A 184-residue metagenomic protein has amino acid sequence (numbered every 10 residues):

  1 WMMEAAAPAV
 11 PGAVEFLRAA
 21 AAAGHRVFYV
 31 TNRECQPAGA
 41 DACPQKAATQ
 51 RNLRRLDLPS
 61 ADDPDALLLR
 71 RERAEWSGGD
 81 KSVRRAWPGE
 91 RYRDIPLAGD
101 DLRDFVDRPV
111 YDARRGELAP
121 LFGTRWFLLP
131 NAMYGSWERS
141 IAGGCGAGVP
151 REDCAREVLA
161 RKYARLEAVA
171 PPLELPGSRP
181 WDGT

Functional and structural regions predicted by a protein language model:
W1-F28, C35-A47: Short, acidic loop-to-helix structural element flanking the phosphoryl-transfer center in phosphate-processing enzymes
V27-Y29, P96-L97: Short hydrophobic alpha-helical runs that function as membrane-insertion/retention elements
F28-T31, L68-L69: Short catalytic-loop micro-motif centered on adjacent basic/acidic residues
A38-T184: C-terminal cap/substrate-recognition subdomain and adjoining C-terminal extension of metal-dependent phosphatase-like
